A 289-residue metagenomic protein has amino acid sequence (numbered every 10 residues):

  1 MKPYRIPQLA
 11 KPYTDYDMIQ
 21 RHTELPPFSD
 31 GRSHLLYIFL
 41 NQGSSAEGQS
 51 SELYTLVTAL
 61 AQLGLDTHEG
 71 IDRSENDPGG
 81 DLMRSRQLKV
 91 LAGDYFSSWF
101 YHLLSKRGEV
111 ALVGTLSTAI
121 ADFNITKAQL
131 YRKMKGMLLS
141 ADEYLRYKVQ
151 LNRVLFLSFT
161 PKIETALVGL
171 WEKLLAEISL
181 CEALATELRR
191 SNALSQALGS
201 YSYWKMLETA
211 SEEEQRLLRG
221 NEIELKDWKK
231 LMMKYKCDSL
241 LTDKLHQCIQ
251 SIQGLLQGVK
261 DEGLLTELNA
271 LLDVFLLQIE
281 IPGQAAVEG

Functional and structural regions predicted by a protein language model:
M1-G289: All-alpha prenyltransferase/terpene-synthase fold signal
